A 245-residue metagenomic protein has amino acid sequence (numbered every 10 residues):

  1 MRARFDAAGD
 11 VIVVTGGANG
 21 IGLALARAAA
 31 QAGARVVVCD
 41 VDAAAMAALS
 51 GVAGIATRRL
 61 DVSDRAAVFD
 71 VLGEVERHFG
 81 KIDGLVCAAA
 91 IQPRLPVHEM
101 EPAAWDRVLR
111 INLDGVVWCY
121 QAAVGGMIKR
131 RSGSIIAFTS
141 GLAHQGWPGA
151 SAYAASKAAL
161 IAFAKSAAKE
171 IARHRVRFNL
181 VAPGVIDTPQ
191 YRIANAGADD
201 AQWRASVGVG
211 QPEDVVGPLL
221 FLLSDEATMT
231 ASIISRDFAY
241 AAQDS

Functional and structural regions predicted by a protein language model:
M1-A3, Q145, T230-S245: Short C-terminal tail/terminal secondary-structure segment of NAD(P)H-dependent dehydrogenase/reductase domains
P96-V97, A104-D106, D200: Substrate-binding pocket helix/loop in short-chain dehydrogenase/reductase
H98, Q145-S151, R173-H174, V207: Active-site loop immediately N-terminal to the catalytic Tyr-X3-Lys motif of short-chain dehydrogenase/reductase
Y120, S156, A164: Active-site helix of classical SDR
G125, K169-E170: Alpha-helical segment proximal to the catalytic Tyr-Lys
S140: Residue(s) in the substrate-gating loop at a strand-loop-helix junction that position the organic substrate next
R173, L180, A201-F238: C-terminal helical subdomain
